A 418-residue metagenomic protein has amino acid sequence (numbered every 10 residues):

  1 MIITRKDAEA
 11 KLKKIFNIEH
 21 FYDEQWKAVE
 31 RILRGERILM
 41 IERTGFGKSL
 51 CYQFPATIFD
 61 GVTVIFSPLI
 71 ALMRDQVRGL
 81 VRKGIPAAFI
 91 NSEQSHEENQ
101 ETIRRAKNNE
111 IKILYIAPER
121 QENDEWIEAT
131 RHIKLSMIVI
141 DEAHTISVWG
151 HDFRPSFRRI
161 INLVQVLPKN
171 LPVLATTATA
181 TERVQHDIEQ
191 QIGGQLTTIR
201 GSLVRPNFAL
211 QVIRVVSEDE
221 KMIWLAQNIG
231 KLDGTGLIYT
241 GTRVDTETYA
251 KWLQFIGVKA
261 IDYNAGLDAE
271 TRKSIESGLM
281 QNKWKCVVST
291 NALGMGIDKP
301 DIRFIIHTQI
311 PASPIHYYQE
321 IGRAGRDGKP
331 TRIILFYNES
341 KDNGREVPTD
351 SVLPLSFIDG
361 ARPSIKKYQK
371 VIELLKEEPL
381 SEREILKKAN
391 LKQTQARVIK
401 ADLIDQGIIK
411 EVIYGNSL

Functional and structural regions predicted by a protein language model:
I2, K6-I15, E19-D23, K27-F46 (+5 more regions): Helicase motor core with emphasis on the C-terminal RecA-like subdomain
S49: Walker A/P-loop
